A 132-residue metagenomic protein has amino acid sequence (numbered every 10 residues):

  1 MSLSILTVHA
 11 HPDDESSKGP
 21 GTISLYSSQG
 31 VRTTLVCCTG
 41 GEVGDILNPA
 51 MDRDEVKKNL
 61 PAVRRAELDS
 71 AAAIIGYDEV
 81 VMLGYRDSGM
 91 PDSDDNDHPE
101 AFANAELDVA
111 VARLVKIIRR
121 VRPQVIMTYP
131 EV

Functional and structural regions predicted by a protein language model:
M1-V121: Active-site rim/loop-helix segments in enzyme catalytic domains that contact anionic ligands
L83-R86, T128-V132: Short, well-ordered beta-to-alpha junction loops that form the rim of enzyme active sites and present histidine/acidic
R122-P123, P130: Ligand/cofactor pocket segment of small-molecule handling proteins
